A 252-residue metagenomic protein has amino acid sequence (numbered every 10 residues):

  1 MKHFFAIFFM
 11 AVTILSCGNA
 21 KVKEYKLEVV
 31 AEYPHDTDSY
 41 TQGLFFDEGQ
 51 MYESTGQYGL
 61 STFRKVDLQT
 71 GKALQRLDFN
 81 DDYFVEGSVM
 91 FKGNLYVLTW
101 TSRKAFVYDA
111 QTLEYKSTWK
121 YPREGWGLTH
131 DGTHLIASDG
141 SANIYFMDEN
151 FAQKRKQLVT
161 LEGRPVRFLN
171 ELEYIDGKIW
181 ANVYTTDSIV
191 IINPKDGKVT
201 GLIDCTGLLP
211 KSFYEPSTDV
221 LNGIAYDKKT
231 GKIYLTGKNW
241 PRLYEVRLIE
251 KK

Functional and structural regions predicted by a protein language model:
I14-S16: C-terminal motif of bacterial Sec signal peptides marking the signal peptidase cleavage site
A20-D38, L68-L74: A short helix->beta-strand "capping" segment at the edge of beta-propeller domains
A31-Y33, Q75-D81, Q157-P165, G201-E215: Surface-exposed loop and turn segments in beta-propeller and other repeat-based domains that flank or scaffold
T37-E48, D81-K92, Y121-H134, S138 (+2 more regions): Beta-rich, blade/repeat-based domains predominating in secreted/periplasmic proteins but also intracellular
E53-Q57, Y96-S102, A137-S141, A181-T185 (+1 more regions): Conserved beta-strand positions in repeat-built beta-propeller and related beta-rich domains
V66-G71, D109-L113, D148-A152, N193-G197 (+1 more regions): Short loop/turn segments that connect beta-strands within beta-propeller blades
G71-V107, L113-G125: Blade-loop segments of beta-propeller domains
A105-E162: Hydrophobic, well-structured mid-protein blocks that either form specific transmembrane helices
